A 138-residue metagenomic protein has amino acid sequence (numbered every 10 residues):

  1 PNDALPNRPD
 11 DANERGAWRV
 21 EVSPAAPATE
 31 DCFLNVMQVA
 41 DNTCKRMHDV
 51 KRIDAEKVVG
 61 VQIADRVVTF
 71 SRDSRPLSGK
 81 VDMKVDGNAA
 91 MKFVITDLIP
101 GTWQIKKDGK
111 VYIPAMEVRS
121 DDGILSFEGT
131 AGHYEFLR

Functional and structural regions predicted by a protein language model:
P1-I113, E117, D122-R138: CBM-like, beta-strand-rich accessory domains located in the C-terminal region of large, secreted polysaccharide-active
